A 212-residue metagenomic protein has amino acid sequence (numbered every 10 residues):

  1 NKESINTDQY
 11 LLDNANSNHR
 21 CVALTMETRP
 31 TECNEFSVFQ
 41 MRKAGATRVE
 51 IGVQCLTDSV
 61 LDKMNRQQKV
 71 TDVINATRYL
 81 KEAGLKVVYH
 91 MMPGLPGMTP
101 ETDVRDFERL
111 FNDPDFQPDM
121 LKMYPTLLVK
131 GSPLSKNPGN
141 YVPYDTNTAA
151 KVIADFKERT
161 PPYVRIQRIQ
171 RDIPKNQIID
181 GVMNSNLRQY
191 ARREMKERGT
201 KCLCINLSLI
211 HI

Functional and structural regions predicted by a protein language model:
N1-V88, M92-N147, K151: Conserved non-cysteine loop/helix-boundary elements of the Radical SAM core domain that shape
P125-V164, R171-S208: Radical SAM enzyme [4Fe-4S]-AdoMet core and its adjacent flexible, acidic and glycine-rich loops/tails across
I210-I212: Conserved small/polar residues in nucleotide/adenosyl-binding loops
